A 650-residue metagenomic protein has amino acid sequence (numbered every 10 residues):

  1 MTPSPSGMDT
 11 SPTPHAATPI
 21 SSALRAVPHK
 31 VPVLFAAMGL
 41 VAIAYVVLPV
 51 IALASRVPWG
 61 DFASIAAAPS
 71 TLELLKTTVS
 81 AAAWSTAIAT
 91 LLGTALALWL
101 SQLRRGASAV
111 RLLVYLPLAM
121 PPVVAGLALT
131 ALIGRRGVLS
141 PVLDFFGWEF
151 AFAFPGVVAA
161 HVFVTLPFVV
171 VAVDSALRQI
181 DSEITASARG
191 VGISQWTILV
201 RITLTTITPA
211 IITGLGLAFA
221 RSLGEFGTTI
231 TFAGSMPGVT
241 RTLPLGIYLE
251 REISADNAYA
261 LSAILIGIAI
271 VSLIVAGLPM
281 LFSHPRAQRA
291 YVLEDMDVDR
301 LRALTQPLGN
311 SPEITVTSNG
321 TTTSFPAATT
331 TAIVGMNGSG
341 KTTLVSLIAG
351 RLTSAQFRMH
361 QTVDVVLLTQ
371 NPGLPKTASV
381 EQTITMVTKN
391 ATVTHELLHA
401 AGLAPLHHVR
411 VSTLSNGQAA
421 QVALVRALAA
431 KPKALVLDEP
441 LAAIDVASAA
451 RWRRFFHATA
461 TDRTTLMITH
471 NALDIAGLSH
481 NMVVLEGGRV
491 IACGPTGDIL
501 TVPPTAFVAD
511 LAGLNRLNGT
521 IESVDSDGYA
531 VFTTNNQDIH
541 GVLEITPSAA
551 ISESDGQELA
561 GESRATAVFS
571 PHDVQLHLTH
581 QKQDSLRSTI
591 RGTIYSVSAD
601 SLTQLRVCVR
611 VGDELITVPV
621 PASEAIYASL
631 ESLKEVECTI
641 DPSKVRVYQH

Functional and structural regions predicted by a protein language model:
P3-S4, T317-G320, S324-T342, S346-A349 (+1 more regions): Non-catalytic connector elements of ABC transporters
L24-P58, A68-R178, T206-G227, A258-G277: Membrane-water interface segments at the C-terminal ends of transmembrane alpha-helices in multi-pass inner-membrane
V27, F62-A63, F232-L278, M336 (+1 more regions): Interhelical loop and adjacent transmembrane-helix boundary motif in polytopic membrane transport permeases
W196, T392-L406: Conserved ABC ATPase "signature" region
N371, K376-V393, P503: Q-loop/switch helix immediately C-terminal to the Walker
L435-E439: Catalytic Walker B motif of ABC-type/P-loop ATPase nucleotide-binding domains
T469-N536: Internal alpha/beta loop-helix hairpins
